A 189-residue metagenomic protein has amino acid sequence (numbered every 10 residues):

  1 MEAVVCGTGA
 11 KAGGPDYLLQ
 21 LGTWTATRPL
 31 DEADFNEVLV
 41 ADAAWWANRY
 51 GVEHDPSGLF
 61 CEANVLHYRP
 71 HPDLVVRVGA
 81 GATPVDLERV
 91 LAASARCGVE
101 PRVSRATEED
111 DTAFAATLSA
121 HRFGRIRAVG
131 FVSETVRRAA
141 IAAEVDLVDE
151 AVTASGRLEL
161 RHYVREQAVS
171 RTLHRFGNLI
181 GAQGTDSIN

Functional and structural regions predicted by a protein language model:
M1-N189: C-terminal segments
